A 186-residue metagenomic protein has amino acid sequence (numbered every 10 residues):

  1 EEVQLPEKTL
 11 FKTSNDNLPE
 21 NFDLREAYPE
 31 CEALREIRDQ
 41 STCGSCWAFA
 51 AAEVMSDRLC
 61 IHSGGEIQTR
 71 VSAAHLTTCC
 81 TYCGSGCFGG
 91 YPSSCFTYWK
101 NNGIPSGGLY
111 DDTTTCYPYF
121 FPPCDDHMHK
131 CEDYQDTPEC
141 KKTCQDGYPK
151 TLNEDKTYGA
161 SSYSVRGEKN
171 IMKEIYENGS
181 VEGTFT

Functional and structural regions predicted by a protein language model:
E1-T186: Catalytic-core signature of thiol
